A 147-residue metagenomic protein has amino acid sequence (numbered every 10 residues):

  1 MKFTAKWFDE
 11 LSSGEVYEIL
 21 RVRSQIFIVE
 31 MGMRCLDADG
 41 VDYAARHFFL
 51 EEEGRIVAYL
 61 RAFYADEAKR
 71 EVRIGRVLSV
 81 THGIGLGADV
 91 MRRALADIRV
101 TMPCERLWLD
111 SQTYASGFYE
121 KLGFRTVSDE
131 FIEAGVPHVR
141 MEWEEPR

Functional and structural regions predicted by a protein language model:
M1-D37, D42-A44, E51-I56: Short amphipathic alpha-helix that is part of the acyltransferase structural core
M33-L36, A45-F49, Y59, E71 (+2 more regions): Short hydrophobic/aromatic beta-strand element in the GNAT-like acyltransferase core that lines or flanks the acyl-donor
D42-A44, A68, E133-P137: Short acidic/glycine-enriched loop/turn segments that link adjacent beta-strands
F49, R55-Y64, E71-L78: Conserved beta-strand in the GNAT
S79, I84-A96: Conserved acetyl-CoA-binding loop-helix of GNAT-fold acetyltransferases
I98-S111: Conserved GNAT acetyl-CoA-binding A-motif
Q112, I132-R147: C-terminal "cap" of GNAT-fold acetyltransferases
E120-E130: Conserved acetyl-CoA-binding loop of GNAT-fold acetyltransferases
